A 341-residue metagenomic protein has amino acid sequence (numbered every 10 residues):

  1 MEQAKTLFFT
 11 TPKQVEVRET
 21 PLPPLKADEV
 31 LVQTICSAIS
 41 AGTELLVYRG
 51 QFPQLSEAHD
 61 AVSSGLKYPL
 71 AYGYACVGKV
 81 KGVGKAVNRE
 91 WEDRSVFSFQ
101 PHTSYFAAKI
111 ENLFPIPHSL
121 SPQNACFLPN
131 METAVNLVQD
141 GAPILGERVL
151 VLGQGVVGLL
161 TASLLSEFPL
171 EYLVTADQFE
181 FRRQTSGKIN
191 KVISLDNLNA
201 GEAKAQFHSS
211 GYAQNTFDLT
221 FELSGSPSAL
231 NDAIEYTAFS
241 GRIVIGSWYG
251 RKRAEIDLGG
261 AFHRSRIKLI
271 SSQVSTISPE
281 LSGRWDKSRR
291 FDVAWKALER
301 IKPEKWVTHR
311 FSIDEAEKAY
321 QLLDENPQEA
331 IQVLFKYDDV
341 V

Functional and structural regions predicted by a protein language model:
T20-C76: N-terminal glycine-rich beta->alpha transition that marks the start or flank of a dinucleotide-binding site
A75-F99: A glycine-/small-residue-rich N-terminal strand-loop-strand element that serves as the cofactor-binding glycine loop
R89-W91, P143, T237: Short, well-ordered loop/turn sites that connect or cap secondary structure elements
F99-I110: A structural motif shared across PLP-dependent enzymes of the aminotransferase-like
S121-N199: Mid-domain Rossmann-like dinucleotide-binding core that forms the NAD(H)/NADP(H) cofactor-binding site
Q184, K188-I270: Glycine-rich cofactor phosphate-binding loops and adjacent beta1-alpha1 units of small-molecule cofactor enzyme domains
Q214, I256-V307: C-terminal substrate-binding/catalytic core of Rossmann-like NAD(P)-dependent dehydrogenases/reductases
W285-V341: C-terminal hydrophobic helical "lid"/dimerization subdomain of Rossmann-like NAD(P)H-dependent oxidoreductases
